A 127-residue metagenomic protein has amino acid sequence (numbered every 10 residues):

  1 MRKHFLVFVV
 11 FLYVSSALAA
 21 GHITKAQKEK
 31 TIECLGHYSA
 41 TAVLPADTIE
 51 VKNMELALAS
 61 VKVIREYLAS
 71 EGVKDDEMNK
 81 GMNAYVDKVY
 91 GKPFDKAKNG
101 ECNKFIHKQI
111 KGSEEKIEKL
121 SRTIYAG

Functional and structural regions predicted by a protein language model:
M1-H4: Positively charged n-region of N-terminal signal peptides that target proteins for export
V7, A20-T24: N-terminal leader/targeting peptides and immediately adjacent processing regions
F8-V9, C34: A periodicity- and composition-biased signal for non-globular, repetitive helical segments
V9, V14-A17: N-terminal signal peptide c-region/cleavage motif recognized by signal peptidases
F11, T41-A42, Q109: Generic hydrophobic alpha-helical segments
I23-V73: Short N-proximal segments of mature Sec-exported proteins
N53-G127: Compact alpha-helical subdomains of small soluble proteins
